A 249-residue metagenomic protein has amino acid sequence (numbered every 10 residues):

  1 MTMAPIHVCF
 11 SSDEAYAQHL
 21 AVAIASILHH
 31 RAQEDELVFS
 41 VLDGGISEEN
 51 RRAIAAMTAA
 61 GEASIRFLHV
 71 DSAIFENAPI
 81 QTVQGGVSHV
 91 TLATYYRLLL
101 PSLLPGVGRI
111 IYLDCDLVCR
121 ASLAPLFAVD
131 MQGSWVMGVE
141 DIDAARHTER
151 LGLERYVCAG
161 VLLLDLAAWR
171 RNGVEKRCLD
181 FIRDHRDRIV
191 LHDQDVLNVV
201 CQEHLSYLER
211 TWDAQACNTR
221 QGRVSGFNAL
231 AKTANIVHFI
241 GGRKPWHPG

Functional and structural regions predicted by a protein language model:
M1-G249: Glycosyltransferase catalytic domains, chiefly GT-A lineage
